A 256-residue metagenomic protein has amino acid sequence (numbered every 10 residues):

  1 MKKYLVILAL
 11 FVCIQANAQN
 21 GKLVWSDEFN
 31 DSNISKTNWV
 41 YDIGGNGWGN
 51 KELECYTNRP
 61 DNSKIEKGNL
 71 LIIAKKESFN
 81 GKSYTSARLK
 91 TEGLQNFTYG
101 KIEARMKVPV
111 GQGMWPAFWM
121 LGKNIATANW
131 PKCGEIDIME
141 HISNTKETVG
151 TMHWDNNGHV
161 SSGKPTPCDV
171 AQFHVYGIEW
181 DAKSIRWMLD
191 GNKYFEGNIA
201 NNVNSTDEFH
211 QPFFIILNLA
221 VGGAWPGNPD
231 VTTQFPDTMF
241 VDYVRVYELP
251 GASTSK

Functional and structural regions predicted by a protein language model:
Y4-C13: Sec-dependent N-terminal signal peptides
I14-A18: Sec/Tat signal peptide C-region and signal peptidase I cleavage site
Q19-K256: GH16 jelly-roll
